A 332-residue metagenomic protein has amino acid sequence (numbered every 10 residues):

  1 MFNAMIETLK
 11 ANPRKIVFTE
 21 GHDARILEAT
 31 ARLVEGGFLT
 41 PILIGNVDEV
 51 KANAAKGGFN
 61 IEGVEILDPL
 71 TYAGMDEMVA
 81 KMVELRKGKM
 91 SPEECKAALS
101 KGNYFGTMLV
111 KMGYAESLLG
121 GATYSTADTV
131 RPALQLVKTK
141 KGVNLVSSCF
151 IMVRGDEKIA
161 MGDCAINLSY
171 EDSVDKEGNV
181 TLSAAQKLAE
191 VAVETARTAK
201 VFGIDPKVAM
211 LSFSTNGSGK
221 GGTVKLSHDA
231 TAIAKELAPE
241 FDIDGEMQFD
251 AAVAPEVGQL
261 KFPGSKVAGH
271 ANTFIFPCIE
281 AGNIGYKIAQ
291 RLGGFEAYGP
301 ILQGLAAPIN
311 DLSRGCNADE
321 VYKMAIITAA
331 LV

Functional and structural regions predicted by a protein language model:
M1-V332: Anion-binding alpha/beta catalytic cores of soluble intermediary-metabolism enzymes, centered on
